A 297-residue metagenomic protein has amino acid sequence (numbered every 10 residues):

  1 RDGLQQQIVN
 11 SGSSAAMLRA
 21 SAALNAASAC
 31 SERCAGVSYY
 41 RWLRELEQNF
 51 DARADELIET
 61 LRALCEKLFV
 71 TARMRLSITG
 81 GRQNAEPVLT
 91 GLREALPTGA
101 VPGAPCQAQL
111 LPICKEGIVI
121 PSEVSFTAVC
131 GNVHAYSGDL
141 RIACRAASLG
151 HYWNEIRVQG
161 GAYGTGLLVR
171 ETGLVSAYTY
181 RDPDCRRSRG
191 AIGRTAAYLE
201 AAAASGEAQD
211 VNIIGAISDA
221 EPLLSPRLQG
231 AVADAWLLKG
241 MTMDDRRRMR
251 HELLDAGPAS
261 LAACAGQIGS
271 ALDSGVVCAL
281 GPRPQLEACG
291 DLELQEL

Functional and structural regions predicted by a protein language model:
R1-C106, G160-L297: Charge-rich, well-structured scaffold segments of protease-associated domains
R73, S77, R93-V158, L297: His/Glu-based metal-binding/catalytic segments typifying zinc-dependent metallopeptidases
